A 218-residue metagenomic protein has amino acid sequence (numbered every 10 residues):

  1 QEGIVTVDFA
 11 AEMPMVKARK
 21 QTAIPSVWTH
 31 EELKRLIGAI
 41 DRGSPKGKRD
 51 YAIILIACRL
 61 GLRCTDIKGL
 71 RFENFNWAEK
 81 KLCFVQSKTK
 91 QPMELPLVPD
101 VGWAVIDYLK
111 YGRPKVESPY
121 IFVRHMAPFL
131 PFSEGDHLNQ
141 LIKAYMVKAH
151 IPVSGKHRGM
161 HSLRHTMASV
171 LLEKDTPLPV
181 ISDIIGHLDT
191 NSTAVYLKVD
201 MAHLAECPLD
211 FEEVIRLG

Functional and structural regions predicted by a protein language model:
Q1-G218: Conserved catalytic core of the tyrosine transesterase superfamily
